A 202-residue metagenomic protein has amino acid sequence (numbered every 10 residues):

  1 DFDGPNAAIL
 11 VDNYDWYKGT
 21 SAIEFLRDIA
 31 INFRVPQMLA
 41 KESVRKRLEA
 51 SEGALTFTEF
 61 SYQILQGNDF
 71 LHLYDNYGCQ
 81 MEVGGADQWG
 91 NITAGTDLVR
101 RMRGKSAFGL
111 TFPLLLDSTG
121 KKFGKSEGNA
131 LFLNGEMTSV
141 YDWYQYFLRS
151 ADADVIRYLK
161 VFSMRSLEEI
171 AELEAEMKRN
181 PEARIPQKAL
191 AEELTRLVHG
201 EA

Functional and structural regions predicted by a protein language model:
D1-Q88, T93-T96, R103-F108, K121: NTP-dependent nucleotidyl-transfer catalytic core
V99-A202: Conserved nucleotide- and phosphate/pyrophosphate-binding catalytic cores in adenylate/nucleotidyl-handling enzymes
